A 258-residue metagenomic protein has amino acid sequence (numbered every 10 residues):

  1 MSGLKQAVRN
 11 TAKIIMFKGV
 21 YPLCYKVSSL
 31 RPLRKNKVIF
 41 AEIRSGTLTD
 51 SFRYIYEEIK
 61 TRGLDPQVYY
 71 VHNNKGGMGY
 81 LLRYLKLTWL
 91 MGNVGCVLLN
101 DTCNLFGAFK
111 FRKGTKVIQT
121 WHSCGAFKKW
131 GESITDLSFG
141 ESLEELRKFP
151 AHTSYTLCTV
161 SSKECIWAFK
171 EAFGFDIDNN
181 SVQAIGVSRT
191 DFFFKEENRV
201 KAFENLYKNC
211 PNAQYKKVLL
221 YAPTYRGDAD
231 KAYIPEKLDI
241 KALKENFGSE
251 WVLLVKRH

Functional and structural regions predicted by a protein language model:
M1-I39, I43-R44: Membrane-proximal basic amphipathic "stem/tether" segments
M1-K5, R9, K13-M16, L48 (+3 more regions): Intrinsic-disorder-associated interaction segments
K13-L23, G125-I134, E164-F169, F203-N209: Phosphate-binding glycine-rich loops and adjacent basic patches that engage nucleotide phosphates, nucleic-acid
V20, V68-Y69, C96, C165 (+5 more regions): Intrinsically disordered, low-complexity N-terminal regions enriched in serine/proline/glycine with scattered basic
L23-R34, F149, Y207-A213, E245: Short boundary motifs at domain starts and secondary-structure transition points
L30-I39, G114, Q214-K217, E250: A short, charged/proline- and glycine-enriched loop that marks the coil->beta-strand transition at the N-terminal
K37-E197: Active-site and donor-binding regions of nucleotide-sugar-utilizing enzymes
T47-I55, S188-H258: Conserved catalytic-core segment of nucleotide-activated headgroup transferases in glycan assembly
